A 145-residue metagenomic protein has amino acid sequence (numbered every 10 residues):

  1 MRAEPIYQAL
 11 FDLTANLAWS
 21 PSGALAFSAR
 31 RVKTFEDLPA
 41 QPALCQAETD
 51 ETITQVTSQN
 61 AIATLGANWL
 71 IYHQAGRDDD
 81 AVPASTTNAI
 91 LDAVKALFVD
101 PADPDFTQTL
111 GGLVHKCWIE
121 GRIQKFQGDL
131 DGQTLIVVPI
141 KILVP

Functional and structural regions predicted by a protein language model:
M1-A40, C45-P145: Charged, amphipathic alpha-helical segments and their flanking helix caps
